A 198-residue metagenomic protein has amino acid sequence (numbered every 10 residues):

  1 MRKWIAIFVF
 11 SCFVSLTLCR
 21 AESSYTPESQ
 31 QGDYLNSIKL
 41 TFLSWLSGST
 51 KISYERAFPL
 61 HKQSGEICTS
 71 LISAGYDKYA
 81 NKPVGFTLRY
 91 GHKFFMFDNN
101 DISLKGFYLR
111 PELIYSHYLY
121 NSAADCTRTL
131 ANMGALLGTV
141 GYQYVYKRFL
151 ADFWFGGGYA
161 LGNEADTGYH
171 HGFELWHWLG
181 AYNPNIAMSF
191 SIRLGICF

Functional and structural regions predicted by a protein language model:
I7-S15: Bacterial N-terminal signal peptides
R20-A74, Y79-P83, R193-C197: Short glycine/proline- and aromatic-enriched beta-strand/turn motifs that initiate or cap beta-hairpins
S24-Y34, P59-K62, F97-G106, V145-A151: Short loop/turn motifs that connect adjacent beta-strands in outer-membrane beta-barrel proteins
Q30-G32, F42-L43, Y79-G85, C126-N132 (+1 more regions): Replace "Gram-negative outer membrane beta-barrel proteins" with "bacterial and organellar outer membrane beta-barrel
I38-L40, Y54, G65-T69, Y90 (+4 more regions): Membrane-embedded beta-strand positions of outer-membrane beta-barrel proteins
F42-L46, R56, T69-G75, F94 (+5 more regions): Transmembrane beta-strands of outer-membrane beta-barrel pores
I52, K78-K82, L119-T127, E164-G172: Outer-membrane beta-barrel translocator domains and adjoining extracellular loop/strand segments of Gram-negative
R89, P184-F198: Outer-membrane beta-barrel "beta-signal"
